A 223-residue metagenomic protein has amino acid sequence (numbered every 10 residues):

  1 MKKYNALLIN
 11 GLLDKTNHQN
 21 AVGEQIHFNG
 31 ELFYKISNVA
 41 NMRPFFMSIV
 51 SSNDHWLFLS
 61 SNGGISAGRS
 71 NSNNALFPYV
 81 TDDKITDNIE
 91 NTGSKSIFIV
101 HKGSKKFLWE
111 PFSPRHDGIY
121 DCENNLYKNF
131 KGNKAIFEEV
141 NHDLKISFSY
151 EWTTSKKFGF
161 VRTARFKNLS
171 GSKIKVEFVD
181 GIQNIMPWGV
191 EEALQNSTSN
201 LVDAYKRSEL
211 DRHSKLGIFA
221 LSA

Functional and structural regions predicted by a protein language model:
M1-A223: Anionic coordination/interaction segments
